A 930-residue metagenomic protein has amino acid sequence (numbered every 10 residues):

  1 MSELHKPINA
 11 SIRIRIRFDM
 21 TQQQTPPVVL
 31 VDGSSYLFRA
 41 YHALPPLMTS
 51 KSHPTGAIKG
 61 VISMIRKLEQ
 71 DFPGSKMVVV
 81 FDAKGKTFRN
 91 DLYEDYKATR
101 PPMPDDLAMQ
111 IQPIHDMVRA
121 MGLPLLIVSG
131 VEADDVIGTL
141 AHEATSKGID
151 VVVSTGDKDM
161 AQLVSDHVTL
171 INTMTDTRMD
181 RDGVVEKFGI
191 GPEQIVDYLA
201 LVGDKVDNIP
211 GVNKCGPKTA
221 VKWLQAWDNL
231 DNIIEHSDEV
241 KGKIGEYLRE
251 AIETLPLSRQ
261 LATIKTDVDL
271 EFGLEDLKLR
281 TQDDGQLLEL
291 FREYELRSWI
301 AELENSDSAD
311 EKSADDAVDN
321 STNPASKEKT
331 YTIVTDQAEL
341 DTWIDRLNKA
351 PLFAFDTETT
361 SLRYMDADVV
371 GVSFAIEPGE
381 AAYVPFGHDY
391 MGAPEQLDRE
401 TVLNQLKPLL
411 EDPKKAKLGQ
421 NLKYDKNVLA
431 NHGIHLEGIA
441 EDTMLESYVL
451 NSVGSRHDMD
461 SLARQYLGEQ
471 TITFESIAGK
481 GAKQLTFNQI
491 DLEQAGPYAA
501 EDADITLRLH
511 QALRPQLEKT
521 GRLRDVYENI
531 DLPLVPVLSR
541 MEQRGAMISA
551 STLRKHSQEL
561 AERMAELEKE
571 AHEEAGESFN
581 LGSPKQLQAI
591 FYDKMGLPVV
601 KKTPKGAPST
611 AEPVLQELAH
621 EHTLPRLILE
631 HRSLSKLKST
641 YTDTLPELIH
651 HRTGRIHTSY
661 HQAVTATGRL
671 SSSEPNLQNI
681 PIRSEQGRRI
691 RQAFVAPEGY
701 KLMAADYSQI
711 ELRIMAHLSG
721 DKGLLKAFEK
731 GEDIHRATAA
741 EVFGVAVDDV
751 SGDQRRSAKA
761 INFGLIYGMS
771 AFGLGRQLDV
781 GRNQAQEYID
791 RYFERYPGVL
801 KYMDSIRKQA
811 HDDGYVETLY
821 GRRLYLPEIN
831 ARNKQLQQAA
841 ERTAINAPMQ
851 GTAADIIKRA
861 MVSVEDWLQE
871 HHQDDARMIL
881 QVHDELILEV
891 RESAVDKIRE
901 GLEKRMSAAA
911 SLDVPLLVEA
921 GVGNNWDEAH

Functional and structural regions predicted by a protein language model:
T21-Q24, L47-M48, A98-L270, R464-Y466: Extended two-metal-dependent nuclease catalytic cores across DNA- and RNA-processing enzymes
Q22, P26-V29, G33-V78, E94-D106 (+6 more regions): Conserved RNase H-like, two-metal-ion catalytic cores of nucleic-acid enzymes
V78-D82, I127-S129, V152-G156, A354 (+2 more regions): Acidic beta-strand-to-loop metal/phosphate-binding motif
D95-M109, P113, A161-I190, G245 (+4 more regions): Short alpha-helix plus adjacent loop in nuclease-associated cores
V151, F355, E441-T443, P697-Q709: Conserved catalytic palm subdomain of right-hand nucleotidyl-transferase polymerases, strongest for RNA-directed enzymes
A251-G392, E411, G454, L462 (+10 more regions): Conserved "right-hand" nucleotidyltransferase catalytic core of DNA-directed polymerases
L485-N488, P536, R540-Q543, P598 (+9 more regions): Conserved catalytic core of nucleic-acid polymerases
E562-K569, E573-R626, E794-R842, N846 (+1 more regions): C-terminal polymerase-core module
